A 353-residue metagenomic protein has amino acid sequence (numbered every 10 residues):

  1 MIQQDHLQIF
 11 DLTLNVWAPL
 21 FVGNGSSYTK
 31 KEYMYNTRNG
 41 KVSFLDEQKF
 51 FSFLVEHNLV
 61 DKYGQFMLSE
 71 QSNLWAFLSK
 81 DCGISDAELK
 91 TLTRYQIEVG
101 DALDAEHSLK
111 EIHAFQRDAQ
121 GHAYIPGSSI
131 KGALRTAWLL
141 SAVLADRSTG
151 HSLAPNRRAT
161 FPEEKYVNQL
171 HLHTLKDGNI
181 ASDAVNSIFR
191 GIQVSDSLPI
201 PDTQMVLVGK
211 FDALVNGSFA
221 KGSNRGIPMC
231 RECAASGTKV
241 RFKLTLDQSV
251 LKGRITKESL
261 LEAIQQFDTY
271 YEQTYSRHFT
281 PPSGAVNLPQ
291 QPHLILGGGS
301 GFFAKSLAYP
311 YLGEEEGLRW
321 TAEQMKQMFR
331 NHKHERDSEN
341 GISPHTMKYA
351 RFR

Functional and structural regions predicted by a protein language model:
M1-R353: Basic, Gly/Ser/Thr-rich N-terminal segments that form RNA-phosphate-binding interfaces in CRISPR RAMP
